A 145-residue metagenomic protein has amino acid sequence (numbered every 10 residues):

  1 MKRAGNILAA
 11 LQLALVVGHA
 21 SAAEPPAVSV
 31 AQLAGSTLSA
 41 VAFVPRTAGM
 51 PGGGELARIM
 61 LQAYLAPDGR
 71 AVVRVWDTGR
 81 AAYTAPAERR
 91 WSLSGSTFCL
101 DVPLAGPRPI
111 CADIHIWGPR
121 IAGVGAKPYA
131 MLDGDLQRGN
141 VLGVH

Functional and structural regions predicted by a protein language model:
M1-A4: Positively charged n-region of N-terminal signal peptides that target proteins for export
L8-G18: Bacterial N-terminal signal peptides
G18-E88, S92, T97-H145: Lipid interaction determinants
